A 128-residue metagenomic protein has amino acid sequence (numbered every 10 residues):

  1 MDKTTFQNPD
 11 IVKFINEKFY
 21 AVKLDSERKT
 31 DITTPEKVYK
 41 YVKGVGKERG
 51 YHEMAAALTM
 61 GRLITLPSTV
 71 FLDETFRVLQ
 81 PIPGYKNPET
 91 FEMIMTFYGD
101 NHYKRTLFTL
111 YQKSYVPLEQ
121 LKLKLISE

Functional and structural regions predicted by a protein language model:
M1-F6: Conserved redox-active cysteine motifs that mediate thiol-disulfide chemistry, especially di-cysteine Cys-X(1-2)-Cys
P9-Q80, P88, M93-D100: Thioredoxin-like thiol-disulfide oxidoreductase module
V78-E128: Thiol-/selenol-based redox modules, centered on thioredoxin-like and closely related oxidoreductase domains
